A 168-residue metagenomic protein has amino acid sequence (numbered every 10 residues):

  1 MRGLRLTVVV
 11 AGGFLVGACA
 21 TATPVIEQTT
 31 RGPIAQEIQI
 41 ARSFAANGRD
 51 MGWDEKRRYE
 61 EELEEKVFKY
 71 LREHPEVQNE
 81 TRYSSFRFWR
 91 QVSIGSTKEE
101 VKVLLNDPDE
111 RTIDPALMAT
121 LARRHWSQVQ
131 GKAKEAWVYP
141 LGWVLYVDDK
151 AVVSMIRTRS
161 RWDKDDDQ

Functional and structural regions predicted by a protein language model:
M1-R5: Positively charged n-region of N-terminal signal peptides that target proteins for export
T7-G17: Bacterial N-terminal signal peptides
A20-Q168: Residues within mature, well-folded domains
